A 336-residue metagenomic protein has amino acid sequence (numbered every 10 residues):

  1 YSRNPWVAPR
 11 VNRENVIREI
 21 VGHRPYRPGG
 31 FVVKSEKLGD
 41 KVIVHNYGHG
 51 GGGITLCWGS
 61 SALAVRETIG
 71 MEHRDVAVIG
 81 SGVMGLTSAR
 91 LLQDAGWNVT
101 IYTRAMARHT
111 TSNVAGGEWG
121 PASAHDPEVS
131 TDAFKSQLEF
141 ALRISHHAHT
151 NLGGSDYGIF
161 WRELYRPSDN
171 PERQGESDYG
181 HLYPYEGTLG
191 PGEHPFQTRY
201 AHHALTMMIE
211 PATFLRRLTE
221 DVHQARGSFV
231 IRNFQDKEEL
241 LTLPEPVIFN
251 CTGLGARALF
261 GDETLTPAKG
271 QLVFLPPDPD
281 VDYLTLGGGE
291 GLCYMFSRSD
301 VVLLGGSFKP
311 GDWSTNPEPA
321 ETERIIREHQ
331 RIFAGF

Functional and structural regions predicted by a protein language model:
Y1-D40, G48, I54-L56, A62 (+5 more regions): Active-site substrate-recognition segment that forms the wall of the catalytic cavity or substrate channel
V21-D40, S112-V114, I144-Q224: Flavin (FAD/FMN) cofactor-binding and adjacent substrate-gating region of FAD-dependent oxidoreductase domains
K41-I43, G227-S228: Short, conserved active-site loop motifs that form the nucleotide-linked donor/cofactor pocket
G52-L56, E128, A133-I144, A201-R217 (+1 more regions): Short beta-strand to alpha-helix junction loop
W58, R66-E67, H194-Q235, L241-E245 (+1 more regions): Helical element adjacent to the flavin cofactor pocket in flavoenzyme catalytic cores
A62-D75: A short, basic/flexible loop-to-alpha-helix module at the beginning of a structural domain
H73-M84: Beta1/beta-strand and adjacent pyrophosphate-binding region of the FAD-binding site in flavoprotein oxidoreductases
I79, R108-G116, P121-H147, L152 (+1 more regions): Glycine/small-residue-rich interface belts in oligomeric ring/scaffold proteins and their assembly partners
